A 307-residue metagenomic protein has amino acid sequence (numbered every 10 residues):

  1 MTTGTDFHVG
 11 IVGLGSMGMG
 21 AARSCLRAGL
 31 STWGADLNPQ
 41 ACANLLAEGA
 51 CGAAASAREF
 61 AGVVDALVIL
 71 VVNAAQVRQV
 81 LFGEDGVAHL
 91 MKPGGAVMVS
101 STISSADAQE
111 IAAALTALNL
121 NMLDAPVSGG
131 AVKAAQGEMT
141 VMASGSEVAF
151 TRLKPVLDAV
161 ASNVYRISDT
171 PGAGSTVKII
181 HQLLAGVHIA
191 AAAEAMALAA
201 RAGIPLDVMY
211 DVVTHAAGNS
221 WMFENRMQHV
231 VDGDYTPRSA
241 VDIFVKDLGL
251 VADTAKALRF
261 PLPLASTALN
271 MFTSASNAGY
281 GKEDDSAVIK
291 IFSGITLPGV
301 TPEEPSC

Functional and structural regions predicted by a protein language model:
M1-L70, G95: NAD(P)+-binding Rossmann beta1-loop-alpha1 motif at the extreme N-terminus of oxidoreductases
V9, T102-Q182: Rossmann-fold dinucleotide-binding core
M17, A21, L70, M91 (+2 more regions): Methionine-biased hydrophobic packing positions in alpha-helices, especially within tandem helical repeat solenoids
A57-M122: Rossmann-fold NAD(P) dinucleotide-binding segment
G137, V141-S144, Y165, P171-A202 (+2 more regions): Active-site-proximal catalytic alpha-helix in oxidoreductases
S175, L184, N219-G281, C307: Interdomain hinge/lid region at the active-site interface of Rossmann-like NAD(P)-dependent oxidoreductases
N277-C307: NAD(P)-dependent dehydrogenase/reductase Rossmann-like domain
